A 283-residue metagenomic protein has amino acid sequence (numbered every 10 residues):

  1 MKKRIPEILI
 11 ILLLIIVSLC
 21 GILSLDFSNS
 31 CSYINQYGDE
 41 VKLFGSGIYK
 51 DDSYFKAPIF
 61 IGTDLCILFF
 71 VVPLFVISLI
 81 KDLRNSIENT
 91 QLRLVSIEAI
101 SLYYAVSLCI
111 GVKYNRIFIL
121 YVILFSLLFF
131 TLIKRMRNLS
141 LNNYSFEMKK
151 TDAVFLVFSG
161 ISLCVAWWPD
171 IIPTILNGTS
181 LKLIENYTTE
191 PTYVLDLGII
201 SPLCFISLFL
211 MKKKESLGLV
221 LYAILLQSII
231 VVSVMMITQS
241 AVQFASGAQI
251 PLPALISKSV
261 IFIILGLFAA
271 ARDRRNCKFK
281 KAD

Functional and structural regions predicted by a protein language model:
P6-C20, Y103, Y121-R137, E147-P173 (+2 more regions): Alpha-helical transmembrane segments of multi-pass integral membrane proteins
L23-K42: Interfacial/capping segments of alpha-helical transmembrane domains
Y37-Y54, S162-T192: Membrane-helix boundary elements
A57-L65, S180-L203: A loop-to-helix transmembrane entry motif
F75-I80, L132-N138, W167-W168, G198-K214 (+1 more regions): Alpha-helical transmembrane segments in multipass membrane proteins, preferentially the mid-helix core
S78-K134: Membrane-interface helix-loop-helix junctions at boundaries between adjacent transmembrane segments
R116-L163, A245-D283: Alpha-helical transmembrane segments and their immediate juxtamembrane flanks in integral membrane proteins
M211-I224, V231-S257: Extracellular/periplasmic helix-loop-helix junctions in multi-pass membrane proteins
